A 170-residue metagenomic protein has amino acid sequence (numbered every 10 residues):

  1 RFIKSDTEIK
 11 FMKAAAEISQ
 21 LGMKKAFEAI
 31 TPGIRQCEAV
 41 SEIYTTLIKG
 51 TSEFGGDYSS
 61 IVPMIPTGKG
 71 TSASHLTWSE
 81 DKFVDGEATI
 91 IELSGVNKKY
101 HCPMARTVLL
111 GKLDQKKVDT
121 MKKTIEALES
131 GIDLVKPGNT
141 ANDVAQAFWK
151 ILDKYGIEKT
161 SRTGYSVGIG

Functional and structural regions predicted by a protein language model:
R1-G170: Active-site neighborhoods and metal-handling regions in enzymes and metal-associated proteins
